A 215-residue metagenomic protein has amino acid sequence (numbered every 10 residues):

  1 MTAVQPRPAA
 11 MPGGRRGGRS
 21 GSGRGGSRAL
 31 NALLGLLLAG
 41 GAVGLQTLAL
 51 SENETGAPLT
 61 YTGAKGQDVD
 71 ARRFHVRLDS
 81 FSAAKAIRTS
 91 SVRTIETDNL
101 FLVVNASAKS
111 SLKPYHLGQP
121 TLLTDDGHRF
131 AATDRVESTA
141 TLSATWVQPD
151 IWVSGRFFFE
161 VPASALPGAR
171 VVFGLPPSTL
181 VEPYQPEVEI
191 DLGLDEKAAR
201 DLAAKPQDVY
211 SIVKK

Functional and structural regions predicted by a protein language model:
M1-I87, I190-K215: Membrane engagement elements in two modes
T2-Q5, A84, E96, K109-S154 (+2 more regions): The feature marks short-to-medium sequence segments in extracytoplasmic or secretory-pathway proteins
S51, V161-E187: Short, surface-exposed ligand- or partner-binding patches at beta-edge/loop junctions that are enriched in aromatics
F74, L102-V104, V153: Hydrophobic core residues within well-ordered beta-strands of beta-rich domains
K85-L102: Alpha-helical membrane-embedding segments and immediately adjacent membrane-interface amphipathic helices
N99, W152, L166-G168: Extracellular Ig-like/FN3 beta-sandwich strand-entry sites
L100-S110: Short, well-ordered beta-strand segments enriched in hydrophobic/aromatic residues
G155-F159: Short edge beta-strand/strand-turn motifs with a hydrophobic/aromatic core and a Ser/Thr and/or Pro "cap." The feature
